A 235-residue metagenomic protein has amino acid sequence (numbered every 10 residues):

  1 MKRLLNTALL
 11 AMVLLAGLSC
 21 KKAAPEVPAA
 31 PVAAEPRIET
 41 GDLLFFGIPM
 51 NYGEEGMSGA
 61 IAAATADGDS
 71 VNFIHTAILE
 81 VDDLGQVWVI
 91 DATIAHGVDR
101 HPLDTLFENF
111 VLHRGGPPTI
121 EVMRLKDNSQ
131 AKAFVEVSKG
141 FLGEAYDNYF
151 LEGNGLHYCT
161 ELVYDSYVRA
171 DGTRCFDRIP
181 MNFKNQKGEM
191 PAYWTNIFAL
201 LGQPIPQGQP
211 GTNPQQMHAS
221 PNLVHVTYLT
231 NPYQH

Functional and structural regions predicted by a protein language model:
M1-A8: Bacterial N-terminal signal peptides that target proteins for export
A16-S19: C-terminal motif of bacterial Sec signal peptides marking the signal peptidase cleavage site
K21-A23, F150-H235: Activation targets extended, charge/polar-rich intrinsically disordered C-terminal tails
K21-A33: Bacterial Sec signal peptide processing site at the extreme N-terminus
F46-I120, Y146-N154: Glycine-rich catalytic cores of cysteine/serine-nucleophile enzymes that process amide/ester linkages in cell-envelope
A60, G116-N182: Active-site nucleophile-His-acid catalytic modules used for acyl/amide transfer and hydrolysis across diverse enzymes
